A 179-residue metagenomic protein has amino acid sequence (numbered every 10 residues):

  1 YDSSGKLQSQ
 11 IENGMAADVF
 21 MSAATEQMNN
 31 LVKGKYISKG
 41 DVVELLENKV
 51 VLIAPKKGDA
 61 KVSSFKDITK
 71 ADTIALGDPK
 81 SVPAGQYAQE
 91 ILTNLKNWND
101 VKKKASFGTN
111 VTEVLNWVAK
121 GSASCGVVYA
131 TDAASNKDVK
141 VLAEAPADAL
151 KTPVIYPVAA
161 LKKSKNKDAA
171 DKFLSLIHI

Functional and structural regions predicted by a protein language model:
Y1-D2: A short beta-strand-loop structural module common to alpha/beta enzyme folds
G5-N13, S22-T25, N29-K35, D41-L46 (+1 more regions): Exported/periplasmic ABC-transporter solute-binding proteins
A17: C-terminal catalytic core of tyrosine-transesterase DNA break-rejoin enzymes
